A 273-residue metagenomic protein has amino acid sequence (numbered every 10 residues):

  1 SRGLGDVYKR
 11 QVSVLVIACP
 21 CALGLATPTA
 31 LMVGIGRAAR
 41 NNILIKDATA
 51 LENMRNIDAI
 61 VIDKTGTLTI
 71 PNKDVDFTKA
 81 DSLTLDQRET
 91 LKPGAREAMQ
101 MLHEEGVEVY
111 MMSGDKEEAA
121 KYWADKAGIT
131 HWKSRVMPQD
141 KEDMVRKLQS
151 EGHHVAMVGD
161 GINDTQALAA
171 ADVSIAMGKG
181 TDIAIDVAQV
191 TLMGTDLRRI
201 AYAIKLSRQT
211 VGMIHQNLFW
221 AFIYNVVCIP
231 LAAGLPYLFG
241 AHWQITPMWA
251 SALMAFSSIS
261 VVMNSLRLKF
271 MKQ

Functional and structural regions predicted by a protein language model:
S1-Y8: Short, small-residue-biased leader/transition segments that mark boundaries at the very start of proteins
K9-A26, I245-S260: Small-residue-enriched core segments of transmembrane alpha-helices in multipass membrane transport and channel
L15, N42, I60-V61, W132 (+2 more regions): Short, well-ordered beta-strand core segments
P20, T27, S113-D115, K179: Conserved phosphate-coupling serine/threonine residues in phosphotransfer and NTP-handling enzymes
T29-A48, S265-Q273: Juxtamembrane helix-loop transition segments at the membrane interface in multi-pass membrane proteins
M32, M111-M112, M157, M177 (+2 more regions): Methionine-biased hydrophobic packing positions in alpha-helices, especially within tandem helical repeat solenoids
R37, N72, E105-V107, A127 (+3 more regions): Membrane-embedded alpha-helical bundles of multi-pass transporters
K46-N163, A167-V173, K205-R208, N225: Cytosolic catalytic headpiece
